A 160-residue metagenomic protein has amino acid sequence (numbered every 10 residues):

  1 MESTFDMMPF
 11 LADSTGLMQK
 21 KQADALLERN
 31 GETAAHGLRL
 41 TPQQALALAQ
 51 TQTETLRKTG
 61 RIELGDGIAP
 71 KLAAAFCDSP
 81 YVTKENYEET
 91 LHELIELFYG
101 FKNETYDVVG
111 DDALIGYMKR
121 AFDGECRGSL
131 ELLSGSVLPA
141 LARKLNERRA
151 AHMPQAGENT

Functional and structural regions predicted by a protein language model:
E2-F5, K144-T160: Short acidic DE-rich linear segments
E2-T51, A142: Short terminal alpha-helical segments
H36-E147: Acidic, low-complexity, intrinsically disordered interaction modules
